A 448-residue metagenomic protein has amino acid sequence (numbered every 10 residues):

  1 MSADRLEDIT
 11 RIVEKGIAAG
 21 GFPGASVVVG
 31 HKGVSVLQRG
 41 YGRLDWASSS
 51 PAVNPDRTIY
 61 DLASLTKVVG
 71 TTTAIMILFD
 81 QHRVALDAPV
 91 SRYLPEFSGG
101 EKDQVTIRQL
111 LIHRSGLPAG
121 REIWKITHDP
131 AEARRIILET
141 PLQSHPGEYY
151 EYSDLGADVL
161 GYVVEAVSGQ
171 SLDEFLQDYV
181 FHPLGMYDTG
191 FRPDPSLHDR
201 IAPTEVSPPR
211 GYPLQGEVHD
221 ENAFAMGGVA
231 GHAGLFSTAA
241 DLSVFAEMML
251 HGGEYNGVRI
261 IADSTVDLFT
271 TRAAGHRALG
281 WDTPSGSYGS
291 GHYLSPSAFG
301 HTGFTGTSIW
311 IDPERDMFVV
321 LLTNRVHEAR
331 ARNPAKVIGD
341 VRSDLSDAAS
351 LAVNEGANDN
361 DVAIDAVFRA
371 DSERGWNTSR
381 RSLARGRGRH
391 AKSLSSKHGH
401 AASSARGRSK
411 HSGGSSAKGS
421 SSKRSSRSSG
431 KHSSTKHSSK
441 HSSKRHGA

Functional and structural regions predicted by a protein language model:
S2-Y60, R83-A85, E132-R135, E139-T140 (+2 more regions): Short, conserved catalytic-motif segment at the N-terminal edge
K15-V28, S48-Q109, S144-L155, A230-A233: Short active-site loop at a secondary-structure junction that contains or immediately precedes the catalytic residue(s)
S26-V28, V36-Q38, D61, Q109-L111 (+4 more regions): Structural recognition of the beta-strand scaffold that forms the well-ordered cores of secreted hydrolase catalytic
D45, G100-H301: Short, surface-exposed loop or secondary-structure junction motifs that flank catalytic or metal-binding residues
H251, Y255, T265, T270 (+5 more regions): Short, gly/Ser/Thr-rich active-site loops of penicillin-recognizing serine hydrolases
A298, T305-F318: Short, surface-exposed beta-strand/loop micro-motifs that present aromatic residues
R406-A448: Long, low-complexity, intrinsically disordered segments
